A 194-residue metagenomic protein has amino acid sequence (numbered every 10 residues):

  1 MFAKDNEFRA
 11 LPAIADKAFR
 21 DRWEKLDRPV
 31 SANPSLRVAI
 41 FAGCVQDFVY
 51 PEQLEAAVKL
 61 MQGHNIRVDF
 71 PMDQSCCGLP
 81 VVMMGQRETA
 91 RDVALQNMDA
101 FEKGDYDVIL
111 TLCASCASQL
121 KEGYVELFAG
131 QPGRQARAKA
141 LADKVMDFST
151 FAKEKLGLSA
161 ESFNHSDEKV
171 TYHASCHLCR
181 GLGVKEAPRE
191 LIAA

Functional and structural regions predicted by a protein language model:
M1-A194: Iron-sulfur cluster-binding electron-transfer modules in prokaryotic oxidoreductases
